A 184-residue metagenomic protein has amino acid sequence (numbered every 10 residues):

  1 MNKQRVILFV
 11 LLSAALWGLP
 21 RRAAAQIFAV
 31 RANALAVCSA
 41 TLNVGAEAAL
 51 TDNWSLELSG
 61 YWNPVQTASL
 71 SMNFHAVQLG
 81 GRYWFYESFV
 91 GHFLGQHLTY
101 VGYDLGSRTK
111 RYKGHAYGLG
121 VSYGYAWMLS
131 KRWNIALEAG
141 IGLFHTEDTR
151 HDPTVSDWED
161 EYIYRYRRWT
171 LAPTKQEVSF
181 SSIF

Functional and structural regions predicted by a protein language model:
M1-K3: N-terminal secretory signal peptides that target proteins for export/translocation
F9-G18: Bacterial N-terminal signal peptides
L19-A25: Sec/Tat signal peptide C-region and signal peptidase I cleavage site
I27, S39, F74, A116-G118 (+1 more regions): Membrane-spanning beta-strands of outer-membrane beta-barrel proteins
I27-A29, L105-R108, W158-R165: Extracytoplasmic loops and strand-loop junctions of Gram-negative outer membrane beta-barrel proteins
A29-V44, Q66-F74: Solvent-exposed loop/turn segments connecting transmembrane beta-strands in outer-membrane beta-barrel proteins
A48-L137, E177, S181: Gram-negative (and chloroplast) outer-membrane scaffold detector with strong preference for beta-barrel transmembrane
S130-F184: Predominantly the C-terminal beta-signal and adjacent terminal strand-loop region of outer-membrane beta-barrel
